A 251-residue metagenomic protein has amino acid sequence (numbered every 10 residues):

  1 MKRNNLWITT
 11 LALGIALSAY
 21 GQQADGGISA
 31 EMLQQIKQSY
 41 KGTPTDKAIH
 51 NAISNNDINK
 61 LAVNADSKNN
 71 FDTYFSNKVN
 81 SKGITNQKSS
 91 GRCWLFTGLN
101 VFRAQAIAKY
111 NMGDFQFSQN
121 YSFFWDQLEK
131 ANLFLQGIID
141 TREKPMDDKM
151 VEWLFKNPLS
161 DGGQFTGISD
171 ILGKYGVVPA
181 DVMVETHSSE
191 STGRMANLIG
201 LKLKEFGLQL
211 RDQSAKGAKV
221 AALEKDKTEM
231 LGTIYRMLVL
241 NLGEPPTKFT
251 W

Functional and structural regions predicted by a protein language model:
M1-T9: Bacterial N-terminal signal peptides that target proteins for export
I8-S18: Bacterial N-terminal signal peptides
Q22-Q87, L95-W251: Structured alpha-helical subdomains that flank or immediately precede key functional sites
